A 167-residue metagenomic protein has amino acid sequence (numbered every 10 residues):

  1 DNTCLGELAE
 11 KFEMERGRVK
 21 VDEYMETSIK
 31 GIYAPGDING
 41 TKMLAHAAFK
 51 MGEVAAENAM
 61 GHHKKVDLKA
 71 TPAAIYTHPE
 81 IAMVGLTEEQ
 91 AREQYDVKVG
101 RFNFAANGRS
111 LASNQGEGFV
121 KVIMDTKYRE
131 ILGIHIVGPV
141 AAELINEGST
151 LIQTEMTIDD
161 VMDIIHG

Functional and structural regions predicted by a protein language model:
D1-M60, D160: FAD-site-proximal beta/loop scaffold in flavoenzymes
R16, A70, E117-F119: Short beta-strand-initiation
V19, A73, V97: A broad, low-specificity signal marking well-ordered, structured residues that form hydrophobic/aromatic
E26-T27, G31, D67-L68, S113-Q115: Solvent-exposed alpha-helices and their adjacent loops that cap or buttress functional pockets in soluble metabolic
G31, T71-P72, L132: Short amphipathic alpha-helical segments
P35-R92, G167: A conserved FAD-binding loop/helix module that cradles the flavin
M60, Y76-T87, R92-G167: Flexible, glycine-rich terminal cap/loop adjacent to redox cofactors in electron-transfer oxidoreductases
